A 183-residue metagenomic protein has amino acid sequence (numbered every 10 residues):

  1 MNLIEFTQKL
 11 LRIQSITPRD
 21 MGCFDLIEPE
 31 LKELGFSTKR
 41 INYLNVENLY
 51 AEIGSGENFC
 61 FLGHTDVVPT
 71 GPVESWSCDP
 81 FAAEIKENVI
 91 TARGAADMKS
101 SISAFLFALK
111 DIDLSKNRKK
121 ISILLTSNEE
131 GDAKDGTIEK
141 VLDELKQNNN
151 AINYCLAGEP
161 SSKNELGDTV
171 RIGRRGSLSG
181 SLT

Functional and structural regions predicted by a protein language model:
M1, N42, S161-E165, I172 (+1 more regions): Metal-dependent amide/peptide-bond hydrolase catalytic core, centered on the "pita-bread" metallohydrolase fold
M1-T91, L114-R118: Acidic/His- and Gly-rich active-site-bordering loop/insert found across diverse amide/peptide-bond hydrolases
I16-P18, I90, D97, E129-D132: Glycine-/small-residue-rich active-site loops that bind phosphorylated ligands and cofactors
Y50, S122, S179-T183: Beta-strand secondary-structure signal
C78, A151, R175-S179: Short, solvent-exposed loop/turn segments at the edges of secondary structure
N88-A104: Glycine/serine-rich anion-binding loops at beta->alpha junctions that coordinate negatively charged ligand groups
K99-G173: Acidic/histidine-rich catalytic neighborhood of metal-dependent amide-processing enzymes
